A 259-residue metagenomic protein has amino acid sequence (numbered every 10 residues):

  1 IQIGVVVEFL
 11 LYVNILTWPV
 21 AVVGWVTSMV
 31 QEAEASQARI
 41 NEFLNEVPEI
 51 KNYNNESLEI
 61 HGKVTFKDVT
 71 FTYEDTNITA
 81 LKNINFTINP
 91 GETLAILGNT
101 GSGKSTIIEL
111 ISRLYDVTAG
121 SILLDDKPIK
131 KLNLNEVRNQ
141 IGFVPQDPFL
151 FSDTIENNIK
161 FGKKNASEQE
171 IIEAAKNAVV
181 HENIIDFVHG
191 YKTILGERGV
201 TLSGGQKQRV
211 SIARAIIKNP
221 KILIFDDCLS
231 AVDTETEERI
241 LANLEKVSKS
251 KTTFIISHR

Functional and structural regions predicted by a protein language model:
I1-L10, V20, V30: A hydrophobic transmembrane-helix motif
I15-F43: Cytosolic ends of transmembrane helices, especially the final helix of ABC transmembrane type-1 domains
E42, E49, K160: Conserved E/DxxT/N motif and adjacent residues on the DHp alpha2 helix of HisKA-family sensor histidine kinases
E46-E49, H189: Flexible, glycine-biased helix-capping/connector loops in cytosolic signal-transduction modules
E49-E59: Pre-NBD coupling/linker segments of ABC/ABC-like ATPases
E59-R259: ABC-type nucleotide-binding domain
